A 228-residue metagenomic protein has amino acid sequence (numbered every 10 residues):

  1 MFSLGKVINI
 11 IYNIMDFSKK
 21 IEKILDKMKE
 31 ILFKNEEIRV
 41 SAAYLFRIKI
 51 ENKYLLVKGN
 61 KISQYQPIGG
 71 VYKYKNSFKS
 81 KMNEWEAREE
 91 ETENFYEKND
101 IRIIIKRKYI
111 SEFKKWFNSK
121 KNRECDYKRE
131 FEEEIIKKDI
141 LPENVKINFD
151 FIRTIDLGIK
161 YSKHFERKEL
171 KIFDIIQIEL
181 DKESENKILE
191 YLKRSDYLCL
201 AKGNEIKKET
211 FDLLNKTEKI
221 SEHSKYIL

Functional and structural regions predicted by a protein language model:
F2-L228: N-terminal leader/linker segments that precede catalytic domains of diphosphate-processing enzymes
